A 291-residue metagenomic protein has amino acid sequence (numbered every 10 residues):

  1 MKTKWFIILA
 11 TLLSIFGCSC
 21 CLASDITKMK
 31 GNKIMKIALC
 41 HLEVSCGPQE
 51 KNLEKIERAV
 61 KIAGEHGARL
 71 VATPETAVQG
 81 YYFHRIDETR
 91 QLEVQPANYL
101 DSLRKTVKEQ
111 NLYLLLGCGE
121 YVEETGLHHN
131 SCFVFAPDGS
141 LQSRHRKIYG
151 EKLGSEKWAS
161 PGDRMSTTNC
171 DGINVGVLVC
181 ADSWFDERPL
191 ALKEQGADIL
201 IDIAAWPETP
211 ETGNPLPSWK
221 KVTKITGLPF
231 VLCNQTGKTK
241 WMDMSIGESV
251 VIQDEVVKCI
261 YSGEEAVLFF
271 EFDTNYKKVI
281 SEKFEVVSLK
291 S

Functional and structural regions predicted by a protein language model:
M1-I8: Bacterial N-terminal signal peptides that target proteins for export
I8-G17: Bacterial N-terminal signal peptides
C21-A23: Boundary at the C-terminal end of the N-terminal hydrophobic targeting segment
M29-I37, T167-G176, I199: Beta-strand-turn-beta hairpins that frame and shape the catalytic cleft of phosphate-ester-processing enzymes
I37-C40, N52, V60-R90, V107 (+6 more regions): Active-site beta-strand/loop signature of hydrolases that rely on acidic residues for catalysis
Q95-L115, W184-L268: CN hydrolase (nitrilase-like) catalytic-core segments centered on the catalytic cysteine and neighboring Lys/Glu
L116-C118, S131-V134, S166, E248-V251 (+1 more regions): Short beta-strand scaffold segments in enzyme catalytic cores
E123-Q195, P207-K221, T274-K290: Active-site catalytic loop in hydrolytic enzyme cores
